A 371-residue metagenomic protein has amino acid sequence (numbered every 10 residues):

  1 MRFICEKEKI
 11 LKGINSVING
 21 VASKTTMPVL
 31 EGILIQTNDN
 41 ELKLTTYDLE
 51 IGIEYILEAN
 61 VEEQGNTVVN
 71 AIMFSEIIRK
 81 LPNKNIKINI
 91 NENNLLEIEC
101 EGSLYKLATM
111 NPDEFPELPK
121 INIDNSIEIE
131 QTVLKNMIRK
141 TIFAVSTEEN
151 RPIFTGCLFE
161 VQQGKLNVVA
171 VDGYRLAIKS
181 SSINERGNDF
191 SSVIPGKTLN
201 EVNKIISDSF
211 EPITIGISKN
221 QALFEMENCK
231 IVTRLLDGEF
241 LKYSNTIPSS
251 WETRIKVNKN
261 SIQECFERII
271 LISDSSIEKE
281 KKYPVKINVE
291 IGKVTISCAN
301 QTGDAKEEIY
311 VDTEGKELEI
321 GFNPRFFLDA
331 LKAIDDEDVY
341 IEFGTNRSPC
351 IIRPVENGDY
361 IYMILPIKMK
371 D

Functional and structural regions predicted by a protein language model:
M1-D371: Structural preference for solvent-exposed beta-strand-turn elements and adjacent flexible terminal/loop segments within
